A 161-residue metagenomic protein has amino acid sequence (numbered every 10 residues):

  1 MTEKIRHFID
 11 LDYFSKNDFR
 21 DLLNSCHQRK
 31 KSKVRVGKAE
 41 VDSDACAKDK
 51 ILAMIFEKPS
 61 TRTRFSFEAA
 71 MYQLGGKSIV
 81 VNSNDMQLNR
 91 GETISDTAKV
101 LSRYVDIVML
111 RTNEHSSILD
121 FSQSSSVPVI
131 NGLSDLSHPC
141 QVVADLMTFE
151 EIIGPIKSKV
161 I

Functional and structural regions predicted by a protein language model:
M1-F65, A69: Positively charged, low-complexity intrinsically disordered leader regions
F14, S25-S32, L74, Y104 (+1 more regions): Change "in soluble alpha/beta enzymes" to "in soluble alpha/beta proteins
A39-E150: Phosphate/diphosphate ligand-binding glycine-rich loop within oxidoreductases
K48, G154-I161: Short helix-loop-beta connector
